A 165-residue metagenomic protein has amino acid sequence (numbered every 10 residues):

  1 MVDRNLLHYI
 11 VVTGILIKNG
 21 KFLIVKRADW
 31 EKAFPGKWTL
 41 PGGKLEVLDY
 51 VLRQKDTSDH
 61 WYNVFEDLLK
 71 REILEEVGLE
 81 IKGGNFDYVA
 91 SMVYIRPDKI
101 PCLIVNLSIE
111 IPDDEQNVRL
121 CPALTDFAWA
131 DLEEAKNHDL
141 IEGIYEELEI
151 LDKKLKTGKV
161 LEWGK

Functional and structural regions predicted by a protein language model:
M1-T13, W30-E31: Acidic, metal-coordinating catalytic segment for phosphate/diphosphate chemistry, firing primarily on the Nudix
T13, K21, D126: Conserved beta-strand and immediately adjacent loop positions that scaffold enzyme active sites
K18: A cytosolic small-molecule/anion-sensing beta-strand core signal
K21-E75: Conserved Nudix-box catalytic region and its N-terminal flanking loop in Nudix hydrolases and closely related
V77-G84: Short secondary-structure junctions
G84, A90-N117, L151-K154: Active-site-adjacent beta-strand/loop module that shapes the phosphate/pyrophosphate-binding cleft
S108, V118-E149: NUDIX/MutT-family hydrolases
Y145-K165: Charged phosphate-binding loop/patch that engages nucleotide di/tri-phosphates or the phosphate backbone of nucleic
